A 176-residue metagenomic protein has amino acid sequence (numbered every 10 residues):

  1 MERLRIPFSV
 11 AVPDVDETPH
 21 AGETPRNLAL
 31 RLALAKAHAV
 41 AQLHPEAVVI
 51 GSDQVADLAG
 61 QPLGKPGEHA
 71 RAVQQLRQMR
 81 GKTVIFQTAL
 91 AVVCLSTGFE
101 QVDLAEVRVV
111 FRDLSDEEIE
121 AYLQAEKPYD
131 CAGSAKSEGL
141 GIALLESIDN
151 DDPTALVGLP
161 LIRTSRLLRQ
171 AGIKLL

Functional and structural regions predicted by a protein language model:
R3-G22, E100-E106: Short glycine-rich, Thr/Ser-proximal phosphate-binding strand/loop in the N-terminal lobe of ATP-dependent enzymes
G22-L176: Anionic-ligand binding patches
